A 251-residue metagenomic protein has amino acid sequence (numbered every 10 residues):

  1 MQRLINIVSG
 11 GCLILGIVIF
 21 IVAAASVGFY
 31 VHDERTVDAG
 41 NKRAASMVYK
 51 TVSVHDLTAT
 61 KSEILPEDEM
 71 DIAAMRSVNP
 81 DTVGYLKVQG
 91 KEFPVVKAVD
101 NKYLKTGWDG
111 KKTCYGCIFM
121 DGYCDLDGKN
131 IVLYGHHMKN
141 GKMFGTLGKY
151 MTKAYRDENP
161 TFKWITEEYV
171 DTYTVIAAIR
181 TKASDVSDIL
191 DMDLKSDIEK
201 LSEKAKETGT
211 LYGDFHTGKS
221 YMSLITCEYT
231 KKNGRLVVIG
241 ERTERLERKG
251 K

Functional and structural regions predicted by a protein language model:
M1-I17: N-terminal Sec-pathway targeting helices
F20-K251: Solvent-exposed, non-transmembrane regions of membrane-associated and secreted proteins
